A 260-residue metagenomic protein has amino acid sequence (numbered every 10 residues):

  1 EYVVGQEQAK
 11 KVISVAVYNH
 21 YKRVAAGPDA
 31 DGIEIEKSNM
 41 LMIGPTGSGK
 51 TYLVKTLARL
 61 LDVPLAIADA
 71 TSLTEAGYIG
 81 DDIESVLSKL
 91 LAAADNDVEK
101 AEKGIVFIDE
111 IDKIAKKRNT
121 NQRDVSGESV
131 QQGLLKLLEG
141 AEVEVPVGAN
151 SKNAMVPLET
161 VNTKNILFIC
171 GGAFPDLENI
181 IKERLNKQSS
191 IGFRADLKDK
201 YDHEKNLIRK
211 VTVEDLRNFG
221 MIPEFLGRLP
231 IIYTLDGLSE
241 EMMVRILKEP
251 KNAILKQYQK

Functional and structural regions predicted by a protein language model:
E1-G5, K10-A66, A70-I79, E84-K260: AAA+ P-loop NTPase nucleotide-binding core of proteostasis motors
